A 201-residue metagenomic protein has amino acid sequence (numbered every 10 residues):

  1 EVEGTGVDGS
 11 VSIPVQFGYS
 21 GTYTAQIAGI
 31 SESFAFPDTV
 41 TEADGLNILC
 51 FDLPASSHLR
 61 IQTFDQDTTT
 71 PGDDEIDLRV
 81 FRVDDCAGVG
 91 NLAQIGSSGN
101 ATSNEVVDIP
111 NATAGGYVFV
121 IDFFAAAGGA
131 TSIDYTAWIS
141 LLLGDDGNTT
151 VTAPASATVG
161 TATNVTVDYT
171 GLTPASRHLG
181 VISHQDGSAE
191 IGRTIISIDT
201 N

Functional and structural regions predicted by a protein language model:
E1-E32, P54, P110-G115, D122-N201: Feature for long, exposed domains in two main contexts
I27-G45, I95-A101: Extracellular beta-rich ligand/substrate-recognition surface
F36-D38, I48-C50, G96-S97, V106-P110 (+1 more regions): Beta-strand-rich interaction surfaces with strong enrichment in secreted/lumenal proteins
D38-L92, V181: Acidic, Ser/Thr/Pro-rich low-complexity intrinsically disordered segments
N47-L49, S103-V107, T161-V165: Short strand-edge motifs at loop-to-beta-strand transitions and within beta-strands of extracellular beta-rich domains
C50, H58-Q62, D77-R79, D108 (+2 more regions): Residues within well-ordered beta-strands of beta-sheet-rich folds
Q66-T68, G99-S103, I196-N201: Short, solvent-exposed aromatic-acidic interface loops
R79-Y135: Noncatalytic accessory or regulatory domains flanking protease catalytic cores in secreted, cell-surface, and selected
